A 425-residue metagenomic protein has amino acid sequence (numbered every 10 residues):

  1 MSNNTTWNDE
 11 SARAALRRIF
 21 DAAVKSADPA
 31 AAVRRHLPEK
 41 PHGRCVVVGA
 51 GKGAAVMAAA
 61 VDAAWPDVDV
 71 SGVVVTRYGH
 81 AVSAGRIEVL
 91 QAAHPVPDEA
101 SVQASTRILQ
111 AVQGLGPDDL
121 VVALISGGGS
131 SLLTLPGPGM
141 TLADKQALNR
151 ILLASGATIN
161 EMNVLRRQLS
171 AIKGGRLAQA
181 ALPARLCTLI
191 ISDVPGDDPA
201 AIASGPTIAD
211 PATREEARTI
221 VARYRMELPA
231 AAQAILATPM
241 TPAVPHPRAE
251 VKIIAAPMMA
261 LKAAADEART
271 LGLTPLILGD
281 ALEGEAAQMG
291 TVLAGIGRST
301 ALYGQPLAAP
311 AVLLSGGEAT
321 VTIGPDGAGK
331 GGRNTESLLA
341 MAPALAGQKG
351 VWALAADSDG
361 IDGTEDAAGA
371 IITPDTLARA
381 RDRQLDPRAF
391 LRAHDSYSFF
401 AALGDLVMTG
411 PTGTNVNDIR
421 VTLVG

Functional and structural regions predicted by a protein language model:
M1-V48, V56-M57: An N-terminal, well-structured beta->alpha segment
M57-A84: Active-site cofactor/substrate anionic-group-binding motifs, chiefly glycine- and Lys/Arg-rich phosphate-binding loops
V75-P117, L165-R166: Glycine-rich oxoanion-binding loops at beta->alpha junctions
Q110-A201, P206-A209, R388, R392-D395 (+3 more regions): Glycine-rich, mobile lid/loop segments that gate access to catalytic sites or pores
M140-T158, D210-R225, P325-A353: Gly/Ser/Thr-rich active-site loops/lids in small-molecule metabolic enzymes that frequently grip phosphoryl groups
A184, A209-V292, I296, A301: Accessory alpha-helical/coil subdomains and C-terminal extensions that flank or cap enzyme catalytic cores
K262, G272-A355: Active-site segments that bind and position negatively charged phosphate/pyrophosphate groups
L338-G425: Internal helix-turn-beta structural module
